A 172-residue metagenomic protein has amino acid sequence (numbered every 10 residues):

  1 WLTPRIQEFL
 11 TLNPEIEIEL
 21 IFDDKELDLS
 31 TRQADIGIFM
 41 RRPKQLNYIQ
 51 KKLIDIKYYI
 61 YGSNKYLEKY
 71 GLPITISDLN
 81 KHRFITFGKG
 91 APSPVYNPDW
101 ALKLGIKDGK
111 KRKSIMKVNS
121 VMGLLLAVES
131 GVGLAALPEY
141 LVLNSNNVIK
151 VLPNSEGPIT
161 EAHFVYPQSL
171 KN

Functional and structural regions predicted by a protein language model:
W1-L46: Central regulatory/effector-binding core of bacterial HTH transcription factors
T31, P43-E161, P167: C-terminal regulatory
S169-N172: Extended ligand-binding regions for polar small-molecule ligands
